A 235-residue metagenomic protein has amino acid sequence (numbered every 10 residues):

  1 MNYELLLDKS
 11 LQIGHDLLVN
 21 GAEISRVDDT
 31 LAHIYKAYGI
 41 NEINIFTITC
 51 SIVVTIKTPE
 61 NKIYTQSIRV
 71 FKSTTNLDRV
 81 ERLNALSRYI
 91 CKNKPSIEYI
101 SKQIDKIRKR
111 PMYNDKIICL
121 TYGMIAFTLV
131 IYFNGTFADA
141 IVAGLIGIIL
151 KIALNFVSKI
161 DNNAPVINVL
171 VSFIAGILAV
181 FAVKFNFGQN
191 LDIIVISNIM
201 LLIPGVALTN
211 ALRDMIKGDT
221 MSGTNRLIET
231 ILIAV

Functional and structural regions predicted by a protein language model:
M1-Y99: Soluble N-terminal domains of membrane-associated systems
L18, I131-N134, K217: Alpha-solenoid HEAT/Armadillo repeat architecture
S73, R79-D139, A143: Hydrophobic alpha-helical hairpins/lids featuring a short glycine-rich hinge
K106, L150-D161, A207-S222: C-terminal ends of transmembrane helices
I107-N114, I160, I231-A234: Loop-to-transmembrane-helix entry motif
M112-I203: Core alpha-helical transmembrane segments of integral membrane proteins
K184-V235: Generic detector of multi-pass transmembrane helix bundles and their immediately adjacent loops in polytopic membrane
